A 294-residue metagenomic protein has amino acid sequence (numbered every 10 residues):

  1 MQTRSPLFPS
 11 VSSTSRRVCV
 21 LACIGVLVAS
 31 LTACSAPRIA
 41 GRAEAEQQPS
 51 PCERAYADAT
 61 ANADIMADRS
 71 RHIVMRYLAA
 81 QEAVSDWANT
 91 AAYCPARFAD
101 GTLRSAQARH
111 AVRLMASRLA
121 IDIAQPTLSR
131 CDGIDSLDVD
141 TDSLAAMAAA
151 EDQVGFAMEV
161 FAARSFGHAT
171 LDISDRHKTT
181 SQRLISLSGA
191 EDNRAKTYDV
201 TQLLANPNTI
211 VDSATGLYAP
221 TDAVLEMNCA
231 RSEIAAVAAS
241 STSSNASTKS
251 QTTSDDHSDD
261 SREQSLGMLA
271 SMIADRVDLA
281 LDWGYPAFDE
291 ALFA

Functional and structural regions predicted by a protein language model:
Q2, S35-A294: All-alpha RGS (Regulator of G-protein Signaling) helical domain and cognate RGS-like helical scaffolds
Q2-T3, V26: Extended, charged helical scaffold/adaptor regions
R4-A22: Bacterial N-terminal signal peptides that target proteins for export
A22-V28: Hydrophobic helical h-region of N-terminal Sec-dependent signal peptides in bacterial secretory/periplasmic proteins
S30-A33: C-terminal motif of bacterial Sec signal peptides marking the signal peptidase cleavage site
